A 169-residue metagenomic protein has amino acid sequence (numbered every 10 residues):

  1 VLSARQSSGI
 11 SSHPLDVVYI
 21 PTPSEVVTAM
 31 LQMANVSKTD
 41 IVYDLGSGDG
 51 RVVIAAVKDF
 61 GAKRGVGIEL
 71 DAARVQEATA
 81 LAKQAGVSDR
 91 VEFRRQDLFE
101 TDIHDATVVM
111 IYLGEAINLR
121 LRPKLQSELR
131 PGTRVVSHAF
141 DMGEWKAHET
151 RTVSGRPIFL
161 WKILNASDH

Functional and structural regions predicted by a protein language model:
L2-D40: S-adenosyl-L-methionine
T39-G48: Conserved class I S-adenosyl-L-methionine
G50-A62: Conserved SAM-binding loop of SAM-dependent methyltransferases across substrates and taxa, primarily the Class I
R64-E69: Conserved SAM-binding motif I beta-strand of class I
V75-D105: S-adenosyl-L-methionine
H104-R120: A short SAM/SAH-binding and catalytic strip from SAM-dependent methyltransferases
A116-H169: C-terminal substrate-binding/active-site "lid" region of AdoMet-derived donor-dependent transferases
